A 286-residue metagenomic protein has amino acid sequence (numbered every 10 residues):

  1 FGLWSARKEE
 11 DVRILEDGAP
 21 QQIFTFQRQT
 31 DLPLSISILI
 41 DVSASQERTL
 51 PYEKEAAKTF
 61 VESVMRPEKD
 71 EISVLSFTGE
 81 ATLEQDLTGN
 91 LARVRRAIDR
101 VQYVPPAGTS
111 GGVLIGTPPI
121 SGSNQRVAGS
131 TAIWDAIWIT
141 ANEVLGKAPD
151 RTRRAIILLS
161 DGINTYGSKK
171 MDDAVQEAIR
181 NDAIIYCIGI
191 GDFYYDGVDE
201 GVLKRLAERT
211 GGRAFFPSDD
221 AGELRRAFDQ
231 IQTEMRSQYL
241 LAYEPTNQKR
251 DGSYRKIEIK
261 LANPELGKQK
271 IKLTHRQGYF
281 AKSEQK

Functional and structural regions predicted by a protein language model:
F1-K286: Scaffold/interface architecture of coatomer-like assemblies
